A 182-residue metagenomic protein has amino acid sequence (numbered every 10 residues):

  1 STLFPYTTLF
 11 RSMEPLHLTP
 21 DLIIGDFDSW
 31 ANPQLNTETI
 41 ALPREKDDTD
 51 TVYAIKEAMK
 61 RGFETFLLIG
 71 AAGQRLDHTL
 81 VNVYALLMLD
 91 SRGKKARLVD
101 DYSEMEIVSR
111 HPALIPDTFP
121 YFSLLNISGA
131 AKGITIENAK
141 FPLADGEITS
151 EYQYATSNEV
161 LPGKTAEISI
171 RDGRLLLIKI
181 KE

Functional and structural regions predicted by a protein language model:
S1-T2, L16: Extracytoplasmic/secreted proteins and extracellular or luminal domains
T2-L9: Short, small-residue-biased leader/transition segments that mark boundaries at the very start of proteins
P5, L22-I23, L68, L98 (+1 more regions): Structural beta-sheet core signal
F10-K94: Acidic/Gly/His-enriched mid-domain segments of enzyme catalytic cores or analogous surface patches that mediate
D21, D28, P33-Q34, D90-R97 (+2 more regions): Structural recognition of alpha->loop->beta junctions
A54, A58, D77-T118, L143 (+1 more regions): Conserved phosphate- and dinucleotide-binding cores of soluble alpha/beta proteins, encompassing both enzyme active
S103, V108-E182: Long, charged alpha-helical interface segments
